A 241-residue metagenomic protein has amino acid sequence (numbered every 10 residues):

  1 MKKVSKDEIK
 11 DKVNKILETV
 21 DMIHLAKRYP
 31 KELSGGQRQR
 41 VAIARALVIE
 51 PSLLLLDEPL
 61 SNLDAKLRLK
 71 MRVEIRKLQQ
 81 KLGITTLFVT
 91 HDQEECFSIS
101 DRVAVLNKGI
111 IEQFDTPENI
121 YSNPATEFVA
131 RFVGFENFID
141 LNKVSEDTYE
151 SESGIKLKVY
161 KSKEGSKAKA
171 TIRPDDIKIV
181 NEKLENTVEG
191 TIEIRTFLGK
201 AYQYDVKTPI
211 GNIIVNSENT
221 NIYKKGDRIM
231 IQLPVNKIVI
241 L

Functional and structural regions predicted by a protein language model:
M1-F128: ABC ATPase nucleotide-binding domains
G35-G36, G109, D115, G134 (+4 more regions): Glycine-centered flexibility sites
K70, N123, F132, V180 (+1 more regions): Residues that scaffold the ATP/ADP-binding catalytic core of kinase and kinase-like folds
E112-Q113, Y121, A125, V133 (+3 more regions): Alpha-helix N-cap/loop-to-helix boundary motif
S122-V144, T171, P234: C-terminal boundary and immediately downstream tail of ABC-type ATPase nucleotide-binding domains
E136, D147-L241: Non-catalytic connector elements of ABC transporters
